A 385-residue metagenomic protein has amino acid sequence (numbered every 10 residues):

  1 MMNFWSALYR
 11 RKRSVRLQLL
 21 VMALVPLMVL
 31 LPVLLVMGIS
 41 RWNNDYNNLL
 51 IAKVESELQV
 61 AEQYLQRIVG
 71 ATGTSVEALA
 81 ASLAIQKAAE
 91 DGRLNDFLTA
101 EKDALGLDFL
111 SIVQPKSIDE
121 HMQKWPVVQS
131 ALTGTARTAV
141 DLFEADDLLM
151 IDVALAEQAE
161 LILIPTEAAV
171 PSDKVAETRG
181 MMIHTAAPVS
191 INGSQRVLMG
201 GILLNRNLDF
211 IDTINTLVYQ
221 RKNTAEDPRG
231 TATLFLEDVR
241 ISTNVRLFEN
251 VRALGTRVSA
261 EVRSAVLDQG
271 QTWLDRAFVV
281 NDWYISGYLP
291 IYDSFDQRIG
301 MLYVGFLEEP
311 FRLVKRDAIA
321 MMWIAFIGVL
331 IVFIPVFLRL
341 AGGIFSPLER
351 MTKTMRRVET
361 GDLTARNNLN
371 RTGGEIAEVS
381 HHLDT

Functional and structural regions predicted by a protein language model:
N3-F4, R13-N44, W323-I327, I331: Extreme N-terminal signal-anchor transmembrane helix of membrane signaling/transducer proteins, especially in bacteria
Q18, M22, I39, N43 (+2 more regions): Cytoplasmic juxtamembrane amphipathic helix immediately C-terminal to a transmembrane segment
L31, L35-G92, A104, V280: Membrane-proximal amphipathic alpha-helices that sit immediately adjacent to an N-terminal transmembrane/signal-anchor
R93-A100, A104-V175, N207-R221, S242-A277: Extracytoplasmic/periplasmic sensor domains and loops in membrane signaling proteins
L110-K116, T224-D227, T231-V239: Short hydrophobic alpha-helical segments used for membrane anchoring or interfacial signaling
T185, S194-L204, F278, I285-R312: Short, hydrophobic beta-strand elements of compact beta-sandwich sensory domains
F306-A325: Membrane-interface helix-start motif
G343-T385: HAMP signal relay modules and closely related sensory coiled-coil linkers that couple transmembrane inputs to cytosolic
